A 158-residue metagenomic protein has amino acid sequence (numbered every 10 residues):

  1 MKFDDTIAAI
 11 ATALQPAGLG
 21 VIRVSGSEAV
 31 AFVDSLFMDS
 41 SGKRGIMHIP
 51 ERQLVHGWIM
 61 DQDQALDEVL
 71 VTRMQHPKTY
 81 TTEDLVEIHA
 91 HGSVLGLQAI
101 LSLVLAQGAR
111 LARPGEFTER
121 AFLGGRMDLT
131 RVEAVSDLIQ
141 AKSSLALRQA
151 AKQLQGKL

Functional and structural regions predicted by a protein language model:
M1-R148, K152-G156: A glycine-rich (often HGG/GG-containing) alpha/beta subdomain
